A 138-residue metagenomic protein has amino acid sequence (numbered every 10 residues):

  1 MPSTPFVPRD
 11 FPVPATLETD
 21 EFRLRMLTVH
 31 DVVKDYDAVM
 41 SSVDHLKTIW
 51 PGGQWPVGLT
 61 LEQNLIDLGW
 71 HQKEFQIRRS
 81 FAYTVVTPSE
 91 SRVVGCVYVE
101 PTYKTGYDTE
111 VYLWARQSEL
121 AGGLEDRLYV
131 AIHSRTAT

Functional and structural regions predicted by a protein language model:
M1-E119, A131-R135: GNAT-family acyltransferases
L124: Terminal recognition/anchoring or ligand-binding modules at protein termini
T138: Conserved GNAT acetyl-CoA-binding A-motif
